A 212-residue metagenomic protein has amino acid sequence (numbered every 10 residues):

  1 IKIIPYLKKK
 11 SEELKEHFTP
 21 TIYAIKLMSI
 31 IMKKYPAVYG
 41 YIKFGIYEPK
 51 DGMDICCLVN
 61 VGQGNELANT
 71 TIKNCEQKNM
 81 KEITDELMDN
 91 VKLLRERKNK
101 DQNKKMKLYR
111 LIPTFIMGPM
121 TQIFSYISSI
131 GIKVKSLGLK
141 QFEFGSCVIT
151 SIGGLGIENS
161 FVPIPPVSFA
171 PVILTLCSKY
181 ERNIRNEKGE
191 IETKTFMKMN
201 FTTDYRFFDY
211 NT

Functional and structural regions predicted by a protein language model:
I1-T212: C-terminal catalytic/motor cores of large multi-domain enzyme assemblies
